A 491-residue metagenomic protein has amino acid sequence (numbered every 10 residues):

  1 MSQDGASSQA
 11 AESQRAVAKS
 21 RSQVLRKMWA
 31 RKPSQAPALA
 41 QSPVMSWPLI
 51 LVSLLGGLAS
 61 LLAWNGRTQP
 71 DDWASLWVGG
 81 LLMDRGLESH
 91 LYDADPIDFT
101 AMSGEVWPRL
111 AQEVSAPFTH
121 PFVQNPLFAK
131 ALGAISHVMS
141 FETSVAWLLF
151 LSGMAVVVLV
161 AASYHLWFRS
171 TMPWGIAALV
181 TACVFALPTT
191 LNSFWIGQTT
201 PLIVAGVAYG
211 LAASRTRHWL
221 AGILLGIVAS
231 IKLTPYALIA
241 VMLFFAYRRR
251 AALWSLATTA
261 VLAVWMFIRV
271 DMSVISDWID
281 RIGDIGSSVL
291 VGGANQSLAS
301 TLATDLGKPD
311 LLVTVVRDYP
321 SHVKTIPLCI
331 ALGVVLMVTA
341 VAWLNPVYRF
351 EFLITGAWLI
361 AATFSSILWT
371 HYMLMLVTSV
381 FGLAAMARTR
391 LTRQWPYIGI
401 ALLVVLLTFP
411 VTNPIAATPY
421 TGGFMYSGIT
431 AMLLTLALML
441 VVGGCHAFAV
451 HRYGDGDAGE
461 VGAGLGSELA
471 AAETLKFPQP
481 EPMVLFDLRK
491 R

Functional and structural regions predicted by a protein language model:
S2-G5, S13-L220, Y247-T370, R452-D457 (+3 more regions): Primarily membrane-embedded glycan-assembly and transfer machineries that use lipid-linked glycans
M45, V184, Y236, M375 (+1 more regions): Hydrophobic alpha-helical transmembrane segments of integral membrane proteins, especially lipid-exposed positions
S60-L61, G226, L383, V441: Hydrophobic alpha-helical segments of integral membrane proteins
L151-M154, Q198-G206, I231-Y236, L256 (+2 more regions): Membrane-embedded alpha-helical segments of multi-pass membrane proteins, especially the transmembrane helices
W219-L233, A237-L243, A357-F364: Membrane-interface alpha helices of multi-pass inner-membrane proteins
W369-M386: Hydrophobic/aromatic-rich transmembrane helices and adjacent perimembrane loops
G382-R491: Aromatic-enriched
